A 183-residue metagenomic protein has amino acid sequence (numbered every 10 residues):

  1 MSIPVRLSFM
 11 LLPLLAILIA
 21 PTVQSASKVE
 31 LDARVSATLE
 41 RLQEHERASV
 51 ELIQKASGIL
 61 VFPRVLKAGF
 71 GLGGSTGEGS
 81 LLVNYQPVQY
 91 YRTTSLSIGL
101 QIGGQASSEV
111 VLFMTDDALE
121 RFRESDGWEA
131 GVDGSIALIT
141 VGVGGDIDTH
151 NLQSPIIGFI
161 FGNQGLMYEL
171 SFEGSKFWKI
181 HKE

Functional and structural regions predicted by a protein language model:
M1-V5: N-terminal secretory signal peptides that target proteins for export/translocation
S8-L18: Bacterial N-terminal signal peptides
A20-T22: N-terminal signal peptide c-region/cleavage motif recognized by signal peptidases
S25-E183: Small-residue-enriched, tightly packed secondary-structure blocks
